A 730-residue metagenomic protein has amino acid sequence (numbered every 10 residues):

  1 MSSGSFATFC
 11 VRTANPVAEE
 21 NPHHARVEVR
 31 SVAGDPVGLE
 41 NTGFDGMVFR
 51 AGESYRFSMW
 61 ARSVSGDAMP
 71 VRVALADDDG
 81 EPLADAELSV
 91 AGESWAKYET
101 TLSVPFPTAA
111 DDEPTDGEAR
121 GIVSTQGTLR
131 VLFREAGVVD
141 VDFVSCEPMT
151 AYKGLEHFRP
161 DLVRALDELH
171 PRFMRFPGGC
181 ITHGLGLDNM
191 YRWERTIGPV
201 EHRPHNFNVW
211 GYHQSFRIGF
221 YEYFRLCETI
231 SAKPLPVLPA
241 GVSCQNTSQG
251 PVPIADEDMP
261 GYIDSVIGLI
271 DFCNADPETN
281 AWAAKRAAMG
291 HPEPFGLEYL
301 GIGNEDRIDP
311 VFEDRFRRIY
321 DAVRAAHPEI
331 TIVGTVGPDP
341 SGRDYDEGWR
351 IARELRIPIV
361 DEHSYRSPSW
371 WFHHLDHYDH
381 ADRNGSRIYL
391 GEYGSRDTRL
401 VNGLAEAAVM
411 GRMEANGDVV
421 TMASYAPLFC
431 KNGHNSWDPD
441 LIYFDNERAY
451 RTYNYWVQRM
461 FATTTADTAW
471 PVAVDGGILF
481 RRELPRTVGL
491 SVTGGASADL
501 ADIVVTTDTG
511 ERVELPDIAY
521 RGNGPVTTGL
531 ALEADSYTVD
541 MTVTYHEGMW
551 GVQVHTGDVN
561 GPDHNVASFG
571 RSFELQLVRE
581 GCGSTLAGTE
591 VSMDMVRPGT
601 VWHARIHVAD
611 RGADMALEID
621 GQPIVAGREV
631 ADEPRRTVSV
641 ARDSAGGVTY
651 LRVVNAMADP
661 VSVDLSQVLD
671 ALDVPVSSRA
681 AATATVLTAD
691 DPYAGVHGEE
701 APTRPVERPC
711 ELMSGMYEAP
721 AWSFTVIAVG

Functional and structural regions predicted by a protein language model:
M1, A25-V27, L39-V71, A96-S103 (+7 more regions): Extra-cytoplasmic beta-strand recognition segments
F9-H24, T182-F220, T247-D264, D271 (+1 more regions): Aromatic- and acidic-residue-enriched carbohydrate-binding clefts of CAZyme catalytic domains
D35-V37, F44-E168: Extended acidic/polar, glycine-enriched regions that form or flank non-catalytic beta-rich accessory modules
E87, P634-V676, A684, T725: Carbohydrate-binding surface patches
I122-R217, F224-K233: An acidic-aromatic substrate-binding cleft motif
L226, D321-R324, P328-T331, W349-E354 (+3 more regions): Catalytic-core region of carbohydrate-active enzymes that cleave or remodel glycosidic bonds
I478-E633: Extracellular glycan-recognition regions
V674-A719: Acidic, Ser/Thr/Pro-rich beta/coil linker or hinge segments at domain junctions
